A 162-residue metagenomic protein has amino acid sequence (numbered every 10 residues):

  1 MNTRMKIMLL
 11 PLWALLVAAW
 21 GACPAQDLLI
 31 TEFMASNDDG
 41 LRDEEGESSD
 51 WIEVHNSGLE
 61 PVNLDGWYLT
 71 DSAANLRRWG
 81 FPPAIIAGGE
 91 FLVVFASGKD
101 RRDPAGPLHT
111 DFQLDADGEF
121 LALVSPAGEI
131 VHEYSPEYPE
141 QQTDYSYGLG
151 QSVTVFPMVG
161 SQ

Functional and structural regions predicted by a protein language model:
M1-K6: N-terminal secretory signal peptides that target proteins for export/translocation
L9-A19: Bacterial N-terminal signal peptides
C23-T154: Activation on beta-sandwich/Ig-like modules and their edge loops
V155-Q162: A flexible loop/linker signature enriched in serine peptidases of the S9 family
